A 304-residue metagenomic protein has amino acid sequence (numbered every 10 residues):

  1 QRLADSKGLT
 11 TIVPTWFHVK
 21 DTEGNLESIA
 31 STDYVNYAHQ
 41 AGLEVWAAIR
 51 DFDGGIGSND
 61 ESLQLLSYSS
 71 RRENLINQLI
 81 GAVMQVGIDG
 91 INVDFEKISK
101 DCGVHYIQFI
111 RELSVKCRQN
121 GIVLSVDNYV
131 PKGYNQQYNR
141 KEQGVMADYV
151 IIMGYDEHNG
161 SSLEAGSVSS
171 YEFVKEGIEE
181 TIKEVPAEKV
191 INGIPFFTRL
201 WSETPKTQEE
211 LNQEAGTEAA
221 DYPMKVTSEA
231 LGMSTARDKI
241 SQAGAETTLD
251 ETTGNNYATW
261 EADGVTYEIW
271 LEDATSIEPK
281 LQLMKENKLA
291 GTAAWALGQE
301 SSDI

Functional and structural regions predicted by a protein language model:
Q1-Q78: Glycan-recognition patch characteristic of GH18 chitinases/ENGases and related GlcNAc/peptidoglycan-binding proteins
R2-T22, Q78-I91, P279-T292: Catalytic domains of carbohydrate-active enzymes, especially glycoside hydrolases
D5-T11, S67-I91, Y138-H158: Structural recognition of alpha->loop->beta junctions
T10-P14, V45-I49, I91-V93, L124-V126 (+4 more regions): Hydrophobic faces of well-ordered beta-strands that scaffold small-molecule active sites in alpha/beta enzyme cores
D21-L26, N77, K100-T235: Substrate-binding surface in catalytic domains of secreted glycosidases
Y37-V45, A82-I88, K116-G121, M146 (+2 more regions): A structural motif corresponding to the C-terminal end of an alpha-helix and its immediate exit/capping segment
I56, E61, T198-K280: Glycan-binding loop/region signatures in secreted carbohydrate-active enzymes
L283-E286, L297-I304: Aromatic-rich peripheral "rim/lid" segments of glycoside hydrolase catalytic domains that contact and position glycan
